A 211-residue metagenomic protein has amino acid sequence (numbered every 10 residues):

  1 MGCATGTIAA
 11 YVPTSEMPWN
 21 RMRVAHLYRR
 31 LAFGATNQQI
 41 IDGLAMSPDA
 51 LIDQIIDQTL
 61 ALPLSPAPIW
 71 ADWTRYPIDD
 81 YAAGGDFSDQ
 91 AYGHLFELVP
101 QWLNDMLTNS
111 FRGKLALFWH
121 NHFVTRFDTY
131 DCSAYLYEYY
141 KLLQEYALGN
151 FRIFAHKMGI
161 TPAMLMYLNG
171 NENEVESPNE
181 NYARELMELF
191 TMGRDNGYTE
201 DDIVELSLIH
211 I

Functional and structural regions predicted by a protein language model:
G2-Q58: N-terminal mature-domain "stem" immediately C-terminal to a signal peptide or N-terminal signal-anchor/transmembrane
L27-Y28, W102, K114-F123, A155-G159 (+3 more regions): Short alpha-helical scaffolding segments that buttress acidic/His motifs in well-ordered protein cores
A35-Y139: N-terminal accessory alpha/beta regions
T36, A61-P66, V124-D131, P162-S177 (+1 more regions): Secretory-pathway/luminal and periplasmic proteins that interact with or process carbohydrate-rich
F111-K114, G149-R152, P162, T199-D201: Loop/turn elements at helix/coil->beta-strand transitions in domains of secreted/extracellular proteins
N121, T125-M166, N171: A conserved hydrophobic secondary-structure block that centers on an alpha-helix together with its immediately flanking
L165, N181-L186: Short, structured secondary-structure elements that scaffold catalytic or ligand/cofactor-binding regions
I209-I211: Conserved small/polar residues in nucleotide/adenosyl-binding loops
